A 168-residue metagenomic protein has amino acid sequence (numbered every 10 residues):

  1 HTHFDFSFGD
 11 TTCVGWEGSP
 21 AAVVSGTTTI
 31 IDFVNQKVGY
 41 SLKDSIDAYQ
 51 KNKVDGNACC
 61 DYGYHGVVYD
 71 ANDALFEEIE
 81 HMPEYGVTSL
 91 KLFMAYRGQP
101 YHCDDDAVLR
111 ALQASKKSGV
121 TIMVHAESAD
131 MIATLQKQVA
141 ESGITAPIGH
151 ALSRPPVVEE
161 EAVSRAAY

Functional and structural regions predicted by a protein language model:
H1-C13, V34-Q36, G63-A74, R97-Y101 (+1 more regions): Active-site mouth loops of central-metabolism enzymes
H1-N57, A74: Metal-associated gating/positioning segment near the N- to mid-region
T2, I30-D32, Y62-G66, T88-L92 (+1 more regions): Hydrophobic faces of well-ordered beta-strands that scaffold small-molecule active sites in alpha/beta enzyme cores
G15, C60-G63, A140, A146: Generic detector of intrinsically disordered, low-complexity, polar/charged segments
S25, C60, Y85: Structured loop/turn residues at beta-strand edges in well-structured enzyme cores
K43-C60, L109-V124: Alpha-helix-loop-beta-strand connector modules within alpha/beta enzyme cores
A74-Y168: Histidine/acidic residue-rich metal-binding segments in metalloenzymes
